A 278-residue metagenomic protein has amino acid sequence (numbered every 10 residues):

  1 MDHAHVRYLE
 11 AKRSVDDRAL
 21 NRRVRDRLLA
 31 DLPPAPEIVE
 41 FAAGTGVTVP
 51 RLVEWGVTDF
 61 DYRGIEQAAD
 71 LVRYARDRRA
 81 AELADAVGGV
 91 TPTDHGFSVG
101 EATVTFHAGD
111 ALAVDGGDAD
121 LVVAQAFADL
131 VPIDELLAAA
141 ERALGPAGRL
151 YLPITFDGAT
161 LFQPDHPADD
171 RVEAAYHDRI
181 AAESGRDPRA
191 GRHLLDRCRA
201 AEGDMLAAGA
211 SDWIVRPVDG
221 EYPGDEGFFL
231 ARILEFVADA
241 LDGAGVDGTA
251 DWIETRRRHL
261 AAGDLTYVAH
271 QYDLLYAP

Functional and structural regions predicted by a protein language model:
M1-L32: Class I SAM-dependent methyltransferase Rossmann-like catalytic core, especially the SAM/SAH-binding loop
A35-G44: Conserved class I S-adenosyl-L-methionine
V49-L112: Class I SAM-dependent methyltransferase SAM/SAH-binding core
L112-L121: A short acidic, Gly/Pro-enriched loop at the edge of an enzyme's catalytic core that lines a small-molecule cofactor
L121-A128: Residues lining the SAM
L130-A143: A short, conserved alpha-helix within the catalytic core of class I
R149-V215: Conserved catalytic/acceptor-binding region of the Class I
G209-A262: C-terminal helical/coil "lid" or tail adjacent to the Rossmann-like core of SAM-dependent
